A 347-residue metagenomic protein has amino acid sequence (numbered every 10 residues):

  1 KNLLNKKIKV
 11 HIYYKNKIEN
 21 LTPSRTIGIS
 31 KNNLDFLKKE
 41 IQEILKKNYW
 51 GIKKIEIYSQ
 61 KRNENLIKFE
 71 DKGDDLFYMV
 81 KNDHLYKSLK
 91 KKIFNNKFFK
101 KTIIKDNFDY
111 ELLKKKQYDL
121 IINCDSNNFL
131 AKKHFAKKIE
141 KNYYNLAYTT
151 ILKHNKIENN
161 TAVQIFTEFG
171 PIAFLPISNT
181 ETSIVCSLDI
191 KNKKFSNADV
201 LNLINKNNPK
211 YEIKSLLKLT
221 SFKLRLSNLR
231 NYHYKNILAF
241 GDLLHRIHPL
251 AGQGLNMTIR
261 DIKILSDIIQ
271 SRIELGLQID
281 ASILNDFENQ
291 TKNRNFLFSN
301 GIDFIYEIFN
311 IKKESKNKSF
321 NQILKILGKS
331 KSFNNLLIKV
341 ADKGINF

Functional and structural regions predicted by a protein language model:
N2-R25: Glycine-rich FAD pyrophosphate-binding loop
V10, D119-I121, L238: Hydrophobic "anchor" residues on beta-strands that sit immediately upstream of conserved functional sites
R25-Y49: N-terminal glycine-rich dinucleotide-binding loop that anchors FAD/FMN and/or NAD(P) in oxidoreductases
G28-K31, E70-K91, K191-A198, L224 (+1 more regions): Short beta-strand to alpha-helix junction loop
D35, K39, Y49-F135, E140-T149: Conserved N-terminal helical subregion
C124-K210, S215-L219: Conserved FAD-binding catalytic core of PHBH/FMO-like flavoproteins
N192-I279: FAD/FMN-dependent oxidoreductases across multiple families
D267-F347: C-terminal helical "tail/cap" subdomain of flavin- and related membrane-associated enzymes
